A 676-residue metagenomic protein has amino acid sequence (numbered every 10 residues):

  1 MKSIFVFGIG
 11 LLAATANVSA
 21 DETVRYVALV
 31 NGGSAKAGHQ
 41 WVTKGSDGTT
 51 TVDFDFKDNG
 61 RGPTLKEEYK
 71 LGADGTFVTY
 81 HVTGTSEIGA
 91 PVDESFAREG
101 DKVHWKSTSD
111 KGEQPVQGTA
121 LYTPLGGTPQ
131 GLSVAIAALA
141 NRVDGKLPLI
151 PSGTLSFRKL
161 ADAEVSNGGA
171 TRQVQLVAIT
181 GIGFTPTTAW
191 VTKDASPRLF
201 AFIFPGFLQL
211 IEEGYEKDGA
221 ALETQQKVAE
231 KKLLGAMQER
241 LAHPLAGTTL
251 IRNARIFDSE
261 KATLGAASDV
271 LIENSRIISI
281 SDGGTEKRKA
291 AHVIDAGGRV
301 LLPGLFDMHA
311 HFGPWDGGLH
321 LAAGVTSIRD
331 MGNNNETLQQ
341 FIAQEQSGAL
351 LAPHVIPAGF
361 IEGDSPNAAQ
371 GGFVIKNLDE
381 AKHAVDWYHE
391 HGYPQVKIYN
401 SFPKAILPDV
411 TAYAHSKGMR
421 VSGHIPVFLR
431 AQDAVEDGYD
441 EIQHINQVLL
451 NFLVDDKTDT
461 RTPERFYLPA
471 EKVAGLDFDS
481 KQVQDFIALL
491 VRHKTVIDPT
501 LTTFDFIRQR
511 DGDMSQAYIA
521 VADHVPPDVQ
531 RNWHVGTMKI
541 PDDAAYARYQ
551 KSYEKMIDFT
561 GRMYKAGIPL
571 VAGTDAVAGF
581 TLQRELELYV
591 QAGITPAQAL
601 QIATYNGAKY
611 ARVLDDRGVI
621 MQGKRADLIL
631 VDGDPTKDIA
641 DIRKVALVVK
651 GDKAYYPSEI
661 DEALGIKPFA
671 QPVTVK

Functional and structural regions predicted by a protein language model:
A35, G89-Q175, K227-V228: Solvent-exposed helix/loop surface patches that form functional interfaces
G62-Q130, G183-S196, F200-E212: Contiguous hydrophobic, core-forming segments of folded domains
S166, E239-L241, I256-D269, D282 (+3 more regions): Acidic, glycine-enriched loop/beta-strand segments at the rims of small-molecule binding/catalytic pockets
E212-N253, E286, I294, Y388 (+1 more regions): Extracellular/periplasmic ectodomains of large secreted or surface enzymes and adhesion receptors
A246-I251, K287-G318, A322, T326: Replace "His-x-His-based motif
I256, K261-L302: Histidine-rich, glycine-flanked metal-binding segment
G317-T337, A352-F360, H389-F402, T411 (+4 more regions): Divalent metal-dependent hydrolysis catalytic cores, especially in the metallo-beta-lactamase
A384-F402, D440, V448-A592, S658 (+2 more regions): Active-site neighborhoods of metal-dependent hydrolases
